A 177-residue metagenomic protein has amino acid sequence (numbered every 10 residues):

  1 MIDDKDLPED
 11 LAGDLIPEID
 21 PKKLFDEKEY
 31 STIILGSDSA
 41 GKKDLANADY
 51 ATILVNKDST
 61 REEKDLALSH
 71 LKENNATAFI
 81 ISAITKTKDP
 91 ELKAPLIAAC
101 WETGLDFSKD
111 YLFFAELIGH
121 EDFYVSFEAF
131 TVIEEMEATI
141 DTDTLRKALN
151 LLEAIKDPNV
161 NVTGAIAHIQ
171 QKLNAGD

Functional and structural regions predicted by a protein language model:
M1-Y30: Long, contiguous interaction/recruitment modules in multidomain scaffold/adaptor proteins
I2-G13, G41-V55, E73-K86, L105-G119 (+2 more regions): Amphipathic alpha-helical scaffolding segments comprising HEAT/armadillo-like alpha-solenoid repeats
D20-K42, T52-I53, R61-E73, S82 (+3 more regions): Structural detector for internal amphipathic alpha-helices that build alpha-solenoid repeat scaffolds
D58-T60, K88-D89, E121-D122, D157-N159: Short inter-helical turns and helix N-cap capping residues of alpha-solenoid HEAT/ARM repeat scaffolds
A115-T131: Conserved, surface-exposed functional patches that form binding/active-site neighborhoods
R146-A154, P158-H168: Preference for long, well-ordered alpha-helical segments
